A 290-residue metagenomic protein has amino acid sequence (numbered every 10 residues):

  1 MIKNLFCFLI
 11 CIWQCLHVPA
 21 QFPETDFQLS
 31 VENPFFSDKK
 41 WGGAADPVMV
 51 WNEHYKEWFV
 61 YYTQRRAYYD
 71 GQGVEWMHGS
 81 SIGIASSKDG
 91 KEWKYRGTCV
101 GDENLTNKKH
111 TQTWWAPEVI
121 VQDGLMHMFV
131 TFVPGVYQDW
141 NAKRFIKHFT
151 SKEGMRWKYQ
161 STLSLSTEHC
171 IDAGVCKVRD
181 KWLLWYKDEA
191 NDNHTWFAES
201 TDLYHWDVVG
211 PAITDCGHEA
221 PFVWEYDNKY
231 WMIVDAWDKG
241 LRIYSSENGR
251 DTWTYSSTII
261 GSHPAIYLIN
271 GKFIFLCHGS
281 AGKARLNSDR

Functional and structural regions predicted by a protein language model:
M1-Q21: Bacterial Sec-dependent N-terminal signal peptides
A20-R290: Carbohydrate-active catalytic/glycan-binding domains of CAZyme proteins, especially the secreted or lumenal ectodomains
